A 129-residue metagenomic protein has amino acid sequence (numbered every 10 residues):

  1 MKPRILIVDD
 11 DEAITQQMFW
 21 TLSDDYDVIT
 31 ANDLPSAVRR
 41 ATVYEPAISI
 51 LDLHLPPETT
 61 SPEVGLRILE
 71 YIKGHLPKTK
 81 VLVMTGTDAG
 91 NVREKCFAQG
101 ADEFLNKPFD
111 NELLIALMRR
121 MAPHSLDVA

Functional and structural regions predicted by a protein language model:
E12-I29: Two-component/phosphorelay signaling modules centered on CheY-like receiver
N32-I48, D52, P56: Acidic, metal-coordinating helix/loop segments flanking the phosphotransfer/catalytic sites of two-component signaling
R39, S61-P77: Short amphipathic alpha-helix used as the core "switch/output" element in two-component signaling
R67, D88-E103: Alpha4 helix (beta4-alpha4-beta5 surface) of REC/receiver domains from two-component response regulators
N91, F109-M118: C-terminal output helix
R119-A129: The C-terminal output helix
